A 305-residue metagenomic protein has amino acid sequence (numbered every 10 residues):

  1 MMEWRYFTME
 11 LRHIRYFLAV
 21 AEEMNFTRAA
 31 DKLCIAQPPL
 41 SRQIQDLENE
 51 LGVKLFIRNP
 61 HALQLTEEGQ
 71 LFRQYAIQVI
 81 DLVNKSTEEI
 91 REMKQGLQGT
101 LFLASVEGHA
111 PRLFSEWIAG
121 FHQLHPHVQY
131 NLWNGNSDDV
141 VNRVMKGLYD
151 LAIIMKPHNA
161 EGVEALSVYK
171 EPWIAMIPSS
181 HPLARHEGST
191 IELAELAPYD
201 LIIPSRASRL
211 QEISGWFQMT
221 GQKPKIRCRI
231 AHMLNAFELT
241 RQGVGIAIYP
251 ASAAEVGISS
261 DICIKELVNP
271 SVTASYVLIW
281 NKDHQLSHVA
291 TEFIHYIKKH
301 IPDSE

Functional and structural regions predicted by a protein language model:
L18-P39: Short helix-boundary/capping micro-motifs
L47-E48, F121: Conserved amphipathic alpha-helical core elements
E48-L65: A short LG(V/I)-centered, amphipathic sequence patch enriched for acidic residue(s) preceding the LG motif
Q98-E161, I230-H232: Central regulatory/effector-binding core of bacterial HTH transcription factors
L113, C263-E305: A late-sequence structural motif
N136-Y149, I154-M155, S208-C263: Hydrophobic hinge/microswitch elements
A160-S167, E171-P172, H186, A231-D283: Beta-alpha-beta core module
S189, Y199-T220, L286-I294, I301-S304: Secondary-structure junction motif
